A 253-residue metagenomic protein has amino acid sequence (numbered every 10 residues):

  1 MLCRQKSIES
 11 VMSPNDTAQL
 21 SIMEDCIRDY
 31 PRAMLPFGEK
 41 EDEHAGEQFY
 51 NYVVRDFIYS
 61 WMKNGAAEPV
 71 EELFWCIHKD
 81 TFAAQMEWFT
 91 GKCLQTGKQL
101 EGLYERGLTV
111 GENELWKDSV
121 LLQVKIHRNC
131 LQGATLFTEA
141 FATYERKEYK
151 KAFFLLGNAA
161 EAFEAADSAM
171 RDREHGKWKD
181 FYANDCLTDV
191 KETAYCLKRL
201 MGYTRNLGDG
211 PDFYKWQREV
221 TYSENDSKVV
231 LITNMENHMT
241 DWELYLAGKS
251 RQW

Functional and structural regions predicted by a protein language model:
M1-W253: Substrate-binding groove of N-acetylhexosamine-processing glycoside hydrolases
